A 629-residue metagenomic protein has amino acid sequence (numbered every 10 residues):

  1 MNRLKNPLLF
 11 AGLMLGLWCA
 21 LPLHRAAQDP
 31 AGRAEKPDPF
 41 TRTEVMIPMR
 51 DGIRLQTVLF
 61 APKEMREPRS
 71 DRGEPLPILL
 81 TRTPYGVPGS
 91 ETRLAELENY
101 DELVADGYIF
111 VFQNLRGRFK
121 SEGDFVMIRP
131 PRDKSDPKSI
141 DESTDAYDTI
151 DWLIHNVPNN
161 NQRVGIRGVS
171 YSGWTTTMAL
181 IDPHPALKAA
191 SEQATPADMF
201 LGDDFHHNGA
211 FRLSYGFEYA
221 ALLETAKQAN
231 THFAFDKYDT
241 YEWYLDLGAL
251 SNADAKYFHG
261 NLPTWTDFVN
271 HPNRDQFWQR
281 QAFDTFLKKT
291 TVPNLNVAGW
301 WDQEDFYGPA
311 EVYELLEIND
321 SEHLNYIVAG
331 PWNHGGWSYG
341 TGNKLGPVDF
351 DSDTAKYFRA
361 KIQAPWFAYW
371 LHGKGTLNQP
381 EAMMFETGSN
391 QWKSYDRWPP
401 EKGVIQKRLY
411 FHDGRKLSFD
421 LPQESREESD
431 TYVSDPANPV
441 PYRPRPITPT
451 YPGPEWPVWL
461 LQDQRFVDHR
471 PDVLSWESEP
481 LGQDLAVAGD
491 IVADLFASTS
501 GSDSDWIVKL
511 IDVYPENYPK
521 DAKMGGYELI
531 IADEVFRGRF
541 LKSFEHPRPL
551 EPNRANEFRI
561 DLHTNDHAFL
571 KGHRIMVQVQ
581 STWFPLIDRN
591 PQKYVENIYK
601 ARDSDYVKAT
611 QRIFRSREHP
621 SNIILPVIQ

Functional and structural regions predicted by a protein language model:
P30-E74, E477-Q483, H546, L550: N-terminal cap/lid segment of alpha/beta-hydrolase-fold proteins
R66-H155, F205, S338-F350, R470 (+5 more regions): Cap/lid segment of the alpha/beta-hydrolase catalytic domain
L97, A105, M127-S143, M178-K289: Accessory cap/linker subdomain of secreted extracellular hydrolases
P158-S170: Alpha/beta-hydrolase fold nucleophile elbow
G168-M178: Glycine-rich nucleophile elbow surrounding the catalytic serine of serine-hydrolase chemistry
E242-L250, G342-Q629: C-terminal, loop-rich substrate-recognition/catalytic regions characterized by aromatic stacking residues
T290, N296-A298: Short beta-strand/loop motif that positions the catalytic acidic residue of the alpha/beta-hydrolase fold
Y307-Y326: Active-site-adjacent alpha-helix of alpha/beta-hydrolase-fold enzymes
